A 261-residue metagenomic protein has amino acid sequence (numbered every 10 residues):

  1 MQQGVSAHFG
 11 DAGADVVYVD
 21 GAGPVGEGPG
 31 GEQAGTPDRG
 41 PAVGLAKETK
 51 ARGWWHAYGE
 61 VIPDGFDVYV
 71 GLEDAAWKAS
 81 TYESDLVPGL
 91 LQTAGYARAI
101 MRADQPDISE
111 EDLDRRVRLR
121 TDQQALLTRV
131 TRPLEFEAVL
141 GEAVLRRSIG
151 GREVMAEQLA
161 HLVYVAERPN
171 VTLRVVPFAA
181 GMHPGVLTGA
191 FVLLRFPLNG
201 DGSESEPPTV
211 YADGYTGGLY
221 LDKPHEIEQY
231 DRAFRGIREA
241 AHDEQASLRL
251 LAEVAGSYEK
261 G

Functional and structural regions predicted by a protein language model:
M1-E48, R52: Basic, Lys/Arg-rich alpha-helical nucleic-acid-recognition elements, primarily the DNA-binding modules of transcription
M1-Q2, E60-V61, R249-E253: Short secondary-structure junction/hinge motifs that connect adjacent elements
H8-D11, D15, D20, H56 (+4 more regions): Histidine (H) residue identity feature
G13, E73, E142: Acidic-residue sensor for enzyme active/binding pockets
D38-D74, G202: Short, charged recognition helix plus adjacent turn of helix-turn-helix-like nucleic-acid-binding domains
K78-G261: Hydrophobic protein-protein interaction segments
